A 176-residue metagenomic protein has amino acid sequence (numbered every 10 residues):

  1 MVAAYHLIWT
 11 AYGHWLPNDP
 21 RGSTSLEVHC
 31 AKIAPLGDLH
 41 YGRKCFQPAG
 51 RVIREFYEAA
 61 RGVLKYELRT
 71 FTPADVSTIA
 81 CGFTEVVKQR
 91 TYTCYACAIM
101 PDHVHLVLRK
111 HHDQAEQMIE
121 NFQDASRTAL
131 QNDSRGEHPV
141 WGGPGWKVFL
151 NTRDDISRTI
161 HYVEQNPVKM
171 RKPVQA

Functional and structural regions predicted by a protein language model:
M1-A176: Short catalytic/metal-binding and nucleic-acid-binding patches
